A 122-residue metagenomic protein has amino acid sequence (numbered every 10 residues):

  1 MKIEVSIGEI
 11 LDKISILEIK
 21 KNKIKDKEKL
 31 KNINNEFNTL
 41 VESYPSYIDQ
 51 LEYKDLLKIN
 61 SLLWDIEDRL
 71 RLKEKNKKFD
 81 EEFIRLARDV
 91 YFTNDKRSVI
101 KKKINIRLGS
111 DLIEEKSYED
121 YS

Functional and structural regions predicted by a protein language model:
M1-S122: Extended, charge-rich alpha-helical interface modules
